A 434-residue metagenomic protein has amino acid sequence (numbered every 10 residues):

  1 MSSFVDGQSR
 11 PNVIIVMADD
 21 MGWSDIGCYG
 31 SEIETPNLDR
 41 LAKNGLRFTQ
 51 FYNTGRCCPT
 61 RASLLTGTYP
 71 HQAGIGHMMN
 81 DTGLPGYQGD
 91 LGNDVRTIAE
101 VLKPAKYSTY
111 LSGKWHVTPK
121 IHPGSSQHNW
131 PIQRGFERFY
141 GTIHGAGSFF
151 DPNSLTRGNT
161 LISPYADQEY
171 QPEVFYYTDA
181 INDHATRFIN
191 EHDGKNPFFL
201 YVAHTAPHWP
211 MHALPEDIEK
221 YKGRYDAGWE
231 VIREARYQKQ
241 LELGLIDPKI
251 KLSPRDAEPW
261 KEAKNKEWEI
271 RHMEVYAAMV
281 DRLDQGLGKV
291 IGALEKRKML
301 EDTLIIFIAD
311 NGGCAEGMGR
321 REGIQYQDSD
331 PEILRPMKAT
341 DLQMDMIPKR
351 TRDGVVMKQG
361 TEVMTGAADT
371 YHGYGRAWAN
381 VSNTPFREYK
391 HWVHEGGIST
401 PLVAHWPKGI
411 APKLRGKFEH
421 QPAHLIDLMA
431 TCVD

Functional and structural regions predicted by a protein language model:
S3-D434: Formylglycine-dependent sulfatase
